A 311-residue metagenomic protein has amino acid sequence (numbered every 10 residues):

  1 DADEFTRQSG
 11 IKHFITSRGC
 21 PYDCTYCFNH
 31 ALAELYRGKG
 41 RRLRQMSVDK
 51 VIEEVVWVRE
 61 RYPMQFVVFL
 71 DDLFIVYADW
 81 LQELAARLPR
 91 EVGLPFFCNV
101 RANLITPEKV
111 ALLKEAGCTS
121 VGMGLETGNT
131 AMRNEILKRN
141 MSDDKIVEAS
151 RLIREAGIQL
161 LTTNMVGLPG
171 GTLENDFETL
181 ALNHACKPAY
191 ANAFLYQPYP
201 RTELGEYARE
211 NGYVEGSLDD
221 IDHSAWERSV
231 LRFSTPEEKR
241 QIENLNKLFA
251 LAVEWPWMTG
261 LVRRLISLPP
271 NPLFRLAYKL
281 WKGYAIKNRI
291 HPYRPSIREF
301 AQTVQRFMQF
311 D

Functional and structural regions predicted by a protein language model:
D1-L161, A181: Radical SAM [4Fe-4S] cluster-binding motif and immediate context
A2, R41, A208, D222-D311: Radical SAM enzyme core and accessory elements
E34-Y36, P89-F97, G117-N129, N183-A191 (+3 more regions): Short, Lys/Arg-enriched charge-dense amphipathic segments
M46, I105, M141, G171 (+3 more regions): Short coil/turn linker and secondary-structure boundary residues
L73, R101, G128-R133, L137 (+3 more regions): Conserved strand-turn element in the central/C-terminal portion of the radical SAM core barrel that lines
A85-N103, A189-R201, R263-K287: Repeat-unit-sized solenoid/scaffold elements
P169-G170, E174-E254: Radical SAM enzyme [4Fe-4S]-AdoMet core and its adjacent flexible, acidic and glycine-rich loops/tails across
